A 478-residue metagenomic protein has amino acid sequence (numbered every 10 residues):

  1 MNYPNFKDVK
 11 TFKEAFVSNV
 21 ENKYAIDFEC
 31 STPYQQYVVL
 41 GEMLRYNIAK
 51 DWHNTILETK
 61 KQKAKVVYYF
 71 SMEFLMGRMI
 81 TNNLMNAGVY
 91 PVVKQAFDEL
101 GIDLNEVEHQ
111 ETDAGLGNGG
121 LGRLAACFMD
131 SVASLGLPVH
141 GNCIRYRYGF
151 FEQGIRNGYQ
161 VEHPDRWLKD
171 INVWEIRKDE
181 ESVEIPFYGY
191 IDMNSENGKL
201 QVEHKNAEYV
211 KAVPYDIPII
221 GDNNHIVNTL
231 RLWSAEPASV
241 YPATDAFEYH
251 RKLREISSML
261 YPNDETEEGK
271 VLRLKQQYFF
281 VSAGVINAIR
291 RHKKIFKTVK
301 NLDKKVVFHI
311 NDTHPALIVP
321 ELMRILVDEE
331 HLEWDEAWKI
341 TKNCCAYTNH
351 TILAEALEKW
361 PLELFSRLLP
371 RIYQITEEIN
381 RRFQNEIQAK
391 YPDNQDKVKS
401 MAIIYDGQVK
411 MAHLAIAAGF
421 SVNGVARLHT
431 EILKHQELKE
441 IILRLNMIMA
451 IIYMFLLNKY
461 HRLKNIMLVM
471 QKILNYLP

Functional and structural regions predicted by a protein language model:
M1-P478: A conserved ligand/cofactor-binding region detector
